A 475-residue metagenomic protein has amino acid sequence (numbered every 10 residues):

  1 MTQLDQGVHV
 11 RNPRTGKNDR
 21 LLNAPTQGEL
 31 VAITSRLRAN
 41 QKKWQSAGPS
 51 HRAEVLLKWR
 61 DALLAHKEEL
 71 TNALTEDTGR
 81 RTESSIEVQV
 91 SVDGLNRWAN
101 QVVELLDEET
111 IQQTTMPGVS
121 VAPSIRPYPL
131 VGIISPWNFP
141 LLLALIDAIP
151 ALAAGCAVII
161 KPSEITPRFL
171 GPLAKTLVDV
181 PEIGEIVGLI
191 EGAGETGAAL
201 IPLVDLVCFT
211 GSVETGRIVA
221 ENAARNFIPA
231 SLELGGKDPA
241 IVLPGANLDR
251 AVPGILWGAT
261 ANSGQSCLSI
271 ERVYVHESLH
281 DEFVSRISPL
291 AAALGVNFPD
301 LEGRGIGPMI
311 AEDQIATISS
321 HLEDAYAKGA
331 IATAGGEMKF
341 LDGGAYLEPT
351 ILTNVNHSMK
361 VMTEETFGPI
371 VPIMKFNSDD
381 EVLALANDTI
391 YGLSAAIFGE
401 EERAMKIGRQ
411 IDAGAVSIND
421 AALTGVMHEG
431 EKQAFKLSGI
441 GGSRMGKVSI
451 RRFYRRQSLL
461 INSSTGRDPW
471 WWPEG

Functional and structural regions predicted by a protein language model:
M1-V119: N-terminal Rossmann-like NAD(P)+-binding subdomain of aldehyde/semialdehyde dehydrogenases
T15-L21, K339, Y346-G475: Conserved C-terminal structural/oligomerization subdomain of aldehyde/semialdehyde dehydrogenase
G16, R52, L74, G155 (+8 more regions): Residue-level signal for inorganic ion chemistry
N18-P25, N40-S46, I133, I241-V242 (+5 more regions): Short, well-ordered beta-strand elements within core beta-sheets of diverse protein domains
E29, E195-A199, E381, R403: Short acidic active-site motifs
Q41, Q45, R60-K67, T71 (+17 more regions): Structural signal for hydrophobic packing residues in well-ordered secondary-structure cores of soluble enzyme domains
I111-R250, F376: Rossmann-like NAD(P) dinucleotide-binding subdomain of oxidoreductase/dehydrogenase enzymes
E214-N356, I418, E474: ALDH superfamily catalytic-core signature
